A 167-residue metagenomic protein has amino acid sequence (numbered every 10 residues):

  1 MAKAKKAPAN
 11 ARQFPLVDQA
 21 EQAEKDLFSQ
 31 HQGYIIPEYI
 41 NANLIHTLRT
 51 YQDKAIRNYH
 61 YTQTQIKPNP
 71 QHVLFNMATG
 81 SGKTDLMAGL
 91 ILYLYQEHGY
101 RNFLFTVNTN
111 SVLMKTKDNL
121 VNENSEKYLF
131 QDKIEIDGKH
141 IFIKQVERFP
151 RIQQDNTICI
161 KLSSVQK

Functional and structural regions predicted by a protein language model:
M1-K167: RecA-like P-loop NTPase motor core of helicase/translocase proteins
